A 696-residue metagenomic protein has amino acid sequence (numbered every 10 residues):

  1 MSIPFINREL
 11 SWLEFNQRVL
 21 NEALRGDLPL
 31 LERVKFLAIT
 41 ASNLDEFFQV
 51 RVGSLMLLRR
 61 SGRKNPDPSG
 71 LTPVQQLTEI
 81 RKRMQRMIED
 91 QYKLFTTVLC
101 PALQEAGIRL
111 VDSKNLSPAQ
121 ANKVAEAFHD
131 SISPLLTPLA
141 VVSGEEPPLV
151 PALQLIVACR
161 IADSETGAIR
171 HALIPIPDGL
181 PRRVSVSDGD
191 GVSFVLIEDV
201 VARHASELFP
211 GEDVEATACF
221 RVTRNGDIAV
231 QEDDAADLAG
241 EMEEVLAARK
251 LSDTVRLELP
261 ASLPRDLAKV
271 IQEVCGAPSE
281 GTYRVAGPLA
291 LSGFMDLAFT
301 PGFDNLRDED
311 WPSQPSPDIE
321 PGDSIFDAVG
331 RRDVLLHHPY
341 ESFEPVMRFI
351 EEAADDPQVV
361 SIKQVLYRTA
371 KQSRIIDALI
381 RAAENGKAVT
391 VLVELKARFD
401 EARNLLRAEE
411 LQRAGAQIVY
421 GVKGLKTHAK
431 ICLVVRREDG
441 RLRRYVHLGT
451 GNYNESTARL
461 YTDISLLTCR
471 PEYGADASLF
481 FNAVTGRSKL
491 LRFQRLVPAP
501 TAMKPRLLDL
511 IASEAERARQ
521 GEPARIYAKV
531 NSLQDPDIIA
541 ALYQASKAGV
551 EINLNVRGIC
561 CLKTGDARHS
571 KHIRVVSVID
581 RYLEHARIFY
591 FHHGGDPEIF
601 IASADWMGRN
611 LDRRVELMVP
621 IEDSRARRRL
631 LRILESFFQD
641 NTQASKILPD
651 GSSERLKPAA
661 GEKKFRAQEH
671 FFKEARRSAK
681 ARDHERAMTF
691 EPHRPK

Functional and structural regions predicted by a protein language model:
M1-I526, D535, Q544-A548, C560-Y582 (+1 more regions): N-terminal localization/anchoring segments of enzymes in phospholipid and broader phosphate metabolism
N531: Cofactor-pocket helix-loop regions in the catalytic cores of large enzyme subunits
I538: Polyanion-binding catalytic cores of nucleic-acid enzymes and NTP/SAM-utilizing transferases
E551-N555: Hydrophobic alpha/beta core scaffold segments
